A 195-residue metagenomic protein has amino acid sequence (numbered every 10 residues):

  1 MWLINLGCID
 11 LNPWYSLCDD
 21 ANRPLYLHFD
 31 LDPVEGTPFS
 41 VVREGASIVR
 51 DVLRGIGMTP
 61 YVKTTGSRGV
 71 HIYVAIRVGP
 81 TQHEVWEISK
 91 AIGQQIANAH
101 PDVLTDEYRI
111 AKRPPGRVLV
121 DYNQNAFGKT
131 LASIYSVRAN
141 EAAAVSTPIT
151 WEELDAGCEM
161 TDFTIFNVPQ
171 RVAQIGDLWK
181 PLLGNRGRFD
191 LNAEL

Functional and structural regions predicted by a protein language model:
L6-H28, P33-F39, I48, G55 (+1 more regions): C-terminal accessory nucleic-acid interaction domains of nucleic acid-metabolism proteins
V41, T64-G66, E84: Short, contiguous, pocket-lining structural segments that sit at or immediately flank catalytic/ligand-binding sites
R50-T64: Active-site palm subdomain of RNA-directed nucleic acid polymerases
P60-G66, E107-A111: Short beta-strand
T64-V74: Short, conserved phosphate-binding/catalytic loop or strand-edge motifs used in phosphoryl-/nucleotidyl-transfer
Y73-V85: Catalytic palm subdomain of template-directed nucleic-acid polymerases, centered on the conserved carboxylate motif
